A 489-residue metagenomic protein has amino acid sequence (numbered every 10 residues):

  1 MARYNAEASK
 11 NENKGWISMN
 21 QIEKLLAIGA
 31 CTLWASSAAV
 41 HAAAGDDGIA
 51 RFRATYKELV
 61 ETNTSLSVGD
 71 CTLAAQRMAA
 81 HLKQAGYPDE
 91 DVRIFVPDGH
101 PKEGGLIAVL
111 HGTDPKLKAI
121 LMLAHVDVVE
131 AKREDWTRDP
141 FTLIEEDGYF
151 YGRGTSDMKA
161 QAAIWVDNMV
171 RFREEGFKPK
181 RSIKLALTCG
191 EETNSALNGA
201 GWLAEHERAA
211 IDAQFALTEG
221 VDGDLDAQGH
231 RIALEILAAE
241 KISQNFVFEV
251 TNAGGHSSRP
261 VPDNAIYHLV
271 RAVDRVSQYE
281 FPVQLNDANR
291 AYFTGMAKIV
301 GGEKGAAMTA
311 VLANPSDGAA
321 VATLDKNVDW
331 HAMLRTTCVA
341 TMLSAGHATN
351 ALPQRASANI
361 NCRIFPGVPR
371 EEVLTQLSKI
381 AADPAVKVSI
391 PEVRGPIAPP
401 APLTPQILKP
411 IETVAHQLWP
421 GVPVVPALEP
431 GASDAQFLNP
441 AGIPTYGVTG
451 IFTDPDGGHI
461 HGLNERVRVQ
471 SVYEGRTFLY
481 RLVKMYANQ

Functional and structural regions predicted by a protein language model:
M1-S18: Short, Lys/Arg-enriched N-terminal segments with co-localized hydrophobic residues within the first ~10-30 amino acids
W16-A27: Bacterial N-terminal signal peptides that target proteins for export
A27-S37: Bacterial N-terminal signal peptides
A38-A42: Sec/Tat signal peptide C-region and signal peptidase I cleavage site
A43-R153, F172-R181, I360: Acidic/His- and Gly-rich active-site-bordering loop/insert found across diverse amide/peptide-bond hydrolases
P115-L117, D224-L225, Q284-N350, Q354-R355 (+4 more regions): An extended, acidic, His-containing surface patch that forms the Zn2+-binding/catalytic region of metallohydrolases
Y149-F150, S156-E235: Acidic/histidine-rich catalytic neighborhood of metal-dependent amide-processing enzymes
G201-E205, S258-P282: A short core secondary-structure module
